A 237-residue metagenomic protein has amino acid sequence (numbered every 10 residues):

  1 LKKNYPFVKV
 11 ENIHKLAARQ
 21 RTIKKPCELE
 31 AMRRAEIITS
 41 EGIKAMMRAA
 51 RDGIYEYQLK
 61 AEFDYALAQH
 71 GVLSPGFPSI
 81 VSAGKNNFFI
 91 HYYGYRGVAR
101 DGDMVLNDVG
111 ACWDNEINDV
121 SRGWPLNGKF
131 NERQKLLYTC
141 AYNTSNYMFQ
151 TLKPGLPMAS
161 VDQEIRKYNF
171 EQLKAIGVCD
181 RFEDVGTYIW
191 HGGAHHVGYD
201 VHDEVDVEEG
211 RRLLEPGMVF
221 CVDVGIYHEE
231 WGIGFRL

Functional and structural regions predicted by a protein language model:
L1-L237: Active-site neighborhoods and metal-handling regions in enzymes and metal-associated proteins
